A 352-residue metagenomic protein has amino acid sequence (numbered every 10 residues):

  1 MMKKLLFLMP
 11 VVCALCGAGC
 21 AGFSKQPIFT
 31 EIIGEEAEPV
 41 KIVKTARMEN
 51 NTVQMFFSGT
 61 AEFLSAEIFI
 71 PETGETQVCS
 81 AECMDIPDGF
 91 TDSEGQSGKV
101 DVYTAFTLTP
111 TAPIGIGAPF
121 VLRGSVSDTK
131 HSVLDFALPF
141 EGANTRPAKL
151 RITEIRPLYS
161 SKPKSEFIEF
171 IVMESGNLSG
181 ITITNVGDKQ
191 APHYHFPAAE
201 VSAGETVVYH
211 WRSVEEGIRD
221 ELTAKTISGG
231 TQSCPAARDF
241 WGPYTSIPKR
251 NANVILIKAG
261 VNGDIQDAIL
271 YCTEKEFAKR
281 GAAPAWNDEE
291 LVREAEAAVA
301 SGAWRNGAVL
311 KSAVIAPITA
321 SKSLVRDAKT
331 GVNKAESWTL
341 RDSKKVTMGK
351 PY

Functional and structural regions predicted by a protein language model:
M1-A21: Sec-dependent bacterial lipoprotein signal peptides
A21-A37, K41-M48, S132-G187, S246-K249 (+2 more regions): A structural motif detector for short, solvent-exposed N-terminal "entry" segments of globular domains
V53-F57, A66-I68, Y103-S132: Extracytoplasmic/surface-exposed domains of secreted proteins that mediate cell-envelope carbohydrate/peptidoglycan
V53-M55, E166-I171, N253-I257, L324: Buried hydrophobic-core signal for structured, non-transmembrane domains
S58-S65, E174-G176: Short proline/glycine-enriched turn/loop motifs at strand-loop junctions of beta-rich domains
E62-D92, I181: Short, surface-exposed alpha-helix to beta-strand junction/turn motifs within ectodomains of secreted and cell-envelope
D92-L108, T206: Aromatic sugar-binding surface patches on proteins that engage polysaccharides or sugar-phosphate polymers
P113-G117, A198, A203-Y352: Solvent-exposed beta-edge/loop recognition patches
